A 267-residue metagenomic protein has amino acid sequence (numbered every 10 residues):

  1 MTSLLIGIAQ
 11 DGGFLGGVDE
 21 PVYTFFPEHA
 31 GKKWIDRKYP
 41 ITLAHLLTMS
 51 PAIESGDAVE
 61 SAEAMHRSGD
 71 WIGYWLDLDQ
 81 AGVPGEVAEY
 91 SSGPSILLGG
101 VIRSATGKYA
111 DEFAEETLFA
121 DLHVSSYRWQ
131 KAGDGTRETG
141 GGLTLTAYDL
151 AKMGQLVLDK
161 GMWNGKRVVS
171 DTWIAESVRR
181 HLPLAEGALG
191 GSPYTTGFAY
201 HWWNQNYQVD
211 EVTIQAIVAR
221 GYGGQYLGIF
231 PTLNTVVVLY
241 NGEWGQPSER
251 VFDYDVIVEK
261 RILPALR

Functional and structural regions predicted by a protein language model:
M1-V18, L46, L98-I102, L150-L156: Active-site SXXK
G12-A52, D77, T106-G141, L145: Active-site helix/loop module of the DD-peptidase/beta-lactamase fold, centered on the serine-lysine SxxK catalytic
G13-D19, D57-A58, R103-E115, G161-V169 (+1 more regions): Structural helix-adjacent loops and short alpha-helical linkers that scaffold large soluble proteins
W34-R37, V83-Y90, E138-T144, A219 (+1 more regions): Solvent-exposed loop and edge beta-strand segments that line ligand/cofactor-binding and catalytic clefts
P94-V101, G141-M162, Q225-G242: Active-site-proximal alpha-helical segments within enzyme catalytic domains
A120, S125-L184: Flexible, glycine-rich surface segments
V124-Y127, V178-V236: Active-site Gly/Thr loop motif
A219-R267: Structured C-terminal helix/loop/strand segments within mature extracytoplasmic catalytic/sensor domains
